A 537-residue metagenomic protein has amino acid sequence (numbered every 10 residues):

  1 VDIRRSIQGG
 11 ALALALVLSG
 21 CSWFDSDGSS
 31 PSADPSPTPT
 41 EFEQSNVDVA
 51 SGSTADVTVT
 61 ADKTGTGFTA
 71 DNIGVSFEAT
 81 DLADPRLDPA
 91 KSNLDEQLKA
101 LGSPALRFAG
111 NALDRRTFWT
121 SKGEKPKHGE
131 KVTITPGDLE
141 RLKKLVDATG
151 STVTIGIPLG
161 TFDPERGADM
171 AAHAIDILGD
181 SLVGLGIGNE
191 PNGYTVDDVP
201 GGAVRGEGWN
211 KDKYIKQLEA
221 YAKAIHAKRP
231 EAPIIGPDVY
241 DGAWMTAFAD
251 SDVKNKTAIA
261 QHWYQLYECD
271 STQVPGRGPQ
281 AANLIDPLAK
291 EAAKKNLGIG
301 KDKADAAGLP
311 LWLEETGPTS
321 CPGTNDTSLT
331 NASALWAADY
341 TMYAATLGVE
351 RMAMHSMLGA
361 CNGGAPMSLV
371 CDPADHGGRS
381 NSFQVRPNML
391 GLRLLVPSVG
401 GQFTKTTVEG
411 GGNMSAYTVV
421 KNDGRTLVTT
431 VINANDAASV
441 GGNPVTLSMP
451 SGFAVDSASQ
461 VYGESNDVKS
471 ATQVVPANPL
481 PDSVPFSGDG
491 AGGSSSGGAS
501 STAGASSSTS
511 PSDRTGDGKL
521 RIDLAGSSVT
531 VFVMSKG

Functional and structural regions predicted by a protein language model:
V1-D25: Secretory targeting and sorting signals
V17-S53, T66, A220-K223, E231 (+1 more regions): C-terminal region of N-terminal signal peptides and the immediate post-cleavage residues of exported proteins
V49-D250: N-terminal catalytic cores of secreted or lumenal carbohydrate-active enzymes
V75, L106, I155, L185 (+7 more regions): Conserved, mostly hydrophobic/aromatic
P164, M170-A171, G208-A332, L347: Noncatalytic carbohydrate-binding groove/subsite architecture in carbohydrate-active enzymes
P318-Y417, N422-D423: Aromatic/acidic polysaccharide-binding cleft in carbohydrate-active enzymes
G410-G452, A458-S465, S527-T530: Carbohydrate-binding surface patches
P450-G526: Acidic, Ser/Thr/Pro-rich beta/coil linker or hinge segments at domain junctions
